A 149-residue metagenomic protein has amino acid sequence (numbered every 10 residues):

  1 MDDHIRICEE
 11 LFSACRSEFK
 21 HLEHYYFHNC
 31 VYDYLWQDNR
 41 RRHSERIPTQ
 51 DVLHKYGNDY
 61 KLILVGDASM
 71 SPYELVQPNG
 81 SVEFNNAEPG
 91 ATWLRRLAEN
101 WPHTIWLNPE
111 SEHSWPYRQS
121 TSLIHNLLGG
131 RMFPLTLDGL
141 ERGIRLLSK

Functional and structural regions predicted by a protein language model:
M1-K149: Acidic, low-complexity intrinsically disordered regions
